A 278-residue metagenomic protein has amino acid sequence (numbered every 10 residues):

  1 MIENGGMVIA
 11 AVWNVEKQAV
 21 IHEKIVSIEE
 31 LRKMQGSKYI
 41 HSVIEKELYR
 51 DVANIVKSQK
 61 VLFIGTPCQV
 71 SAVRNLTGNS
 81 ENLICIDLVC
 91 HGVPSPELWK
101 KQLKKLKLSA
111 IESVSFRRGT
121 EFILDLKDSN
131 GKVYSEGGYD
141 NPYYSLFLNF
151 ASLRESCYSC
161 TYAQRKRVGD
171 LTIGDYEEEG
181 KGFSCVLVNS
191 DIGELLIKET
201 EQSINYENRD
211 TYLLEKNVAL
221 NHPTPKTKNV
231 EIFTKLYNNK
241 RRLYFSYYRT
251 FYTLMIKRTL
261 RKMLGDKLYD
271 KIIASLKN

Functional and structural regions predicted by a protein language model:
M1-K17: Low-complexity, highly charged intrinsically disordered N-terminal segments that act as targeting/localization
N4-M7, S109-N278: Long, compositionally biased charged/polar accessory segments in the mid-to-C-terminal portions of proteins
V8, Q59-G65, L83: Generic beta-sheet signal
V15-E16, F63-V73, G92-P94: Gly/Ser/Thr-rich loops at beta-strand to alpha-helix junctions that form or flank small-molecule/cofactor-binding
K17-E47: Glycine-rich phosphate-binding "P-loop"
A19-V20, G92-L103: Short, charged, surface-exposed secondary-structure boundary motifs
V43, R50-K57, S71-T77: Cofactor-cradling patches in redox/metallo enzymes
T77-V89: A short alpha->loop->secondary-structure connector
